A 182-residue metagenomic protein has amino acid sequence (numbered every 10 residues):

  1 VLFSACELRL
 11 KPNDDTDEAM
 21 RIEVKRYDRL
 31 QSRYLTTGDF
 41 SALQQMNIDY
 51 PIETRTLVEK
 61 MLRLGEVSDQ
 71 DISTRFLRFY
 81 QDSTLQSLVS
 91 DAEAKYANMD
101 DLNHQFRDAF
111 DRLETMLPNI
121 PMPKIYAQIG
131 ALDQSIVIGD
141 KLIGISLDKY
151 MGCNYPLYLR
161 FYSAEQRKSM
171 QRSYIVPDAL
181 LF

Functional and structural regions predicted by a protein language model:
L2-A5: C-terminal motif of bacterial Sec signal peptides marking the signal peptidase cleavage site
E7-R78: N-terminal mature-domain "stem" immediately C-terminal to a signal peptide or N-terminal signal-anchor/transmembrane
R75-F182: Acidic/His-rich structured neighborhood in mature extracellular/periplasmic domains
